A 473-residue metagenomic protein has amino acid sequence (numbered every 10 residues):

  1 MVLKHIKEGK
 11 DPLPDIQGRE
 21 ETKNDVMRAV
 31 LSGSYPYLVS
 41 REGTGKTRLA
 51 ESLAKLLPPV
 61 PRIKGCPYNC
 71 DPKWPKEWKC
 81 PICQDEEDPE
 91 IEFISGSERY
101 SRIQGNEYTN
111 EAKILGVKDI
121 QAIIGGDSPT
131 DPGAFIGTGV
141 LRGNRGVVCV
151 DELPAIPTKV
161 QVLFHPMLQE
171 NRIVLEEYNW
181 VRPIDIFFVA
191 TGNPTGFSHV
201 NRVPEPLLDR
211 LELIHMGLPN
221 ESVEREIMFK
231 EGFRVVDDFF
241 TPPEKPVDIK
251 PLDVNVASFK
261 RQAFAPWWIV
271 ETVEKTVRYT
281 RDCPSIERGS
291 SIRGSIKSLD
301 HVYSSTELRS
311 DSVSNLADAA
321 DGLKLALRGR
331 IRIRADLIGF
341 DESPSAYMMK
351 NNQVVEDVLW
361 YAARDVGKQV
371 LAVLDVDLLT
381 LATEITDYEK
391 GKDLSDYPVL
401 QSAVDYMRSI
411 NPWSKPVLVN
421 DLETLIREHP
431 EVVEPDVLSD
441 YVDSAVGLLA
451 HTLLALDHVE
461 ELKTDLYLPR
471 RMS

Functional and structural regions predicted by a protein language model:
M1-H5, S97, G125, F197-R202 (+5 more regions): Conserved C-terminal "switch" segment of AAA+ ATPases
V2-T22: Dynamic helix-loop-helix/coil hinge segments at AAA+ ATPase domain boundaries and subdomain interfaces
G18-R19, M27-G33, R41-E42, V140-G143 (+1 more regions): Phosphate-binding P-loop
E20, C66-N69, C80, P246-L252 (+1 more regions): AAA+ P-loop NTPase nucleotide-binding core of proteostasis motors
S32-P36, R278-I286, I296-N315, L325-I333: AAA+ ATPase "lid" subdomain C-terminal helix
Y37, L57-I91, S97-R102, T109-I136 (+2 more regions): Canonical AAA+ ATPase core
G45-R48, E307-S473: C-terminal engagement/docking regions of AAA+ P-loop ATPases
L49, L53: Hydrophobic positions on the alpha1 helix immediately C-terminal to the Walker A/P-loop
